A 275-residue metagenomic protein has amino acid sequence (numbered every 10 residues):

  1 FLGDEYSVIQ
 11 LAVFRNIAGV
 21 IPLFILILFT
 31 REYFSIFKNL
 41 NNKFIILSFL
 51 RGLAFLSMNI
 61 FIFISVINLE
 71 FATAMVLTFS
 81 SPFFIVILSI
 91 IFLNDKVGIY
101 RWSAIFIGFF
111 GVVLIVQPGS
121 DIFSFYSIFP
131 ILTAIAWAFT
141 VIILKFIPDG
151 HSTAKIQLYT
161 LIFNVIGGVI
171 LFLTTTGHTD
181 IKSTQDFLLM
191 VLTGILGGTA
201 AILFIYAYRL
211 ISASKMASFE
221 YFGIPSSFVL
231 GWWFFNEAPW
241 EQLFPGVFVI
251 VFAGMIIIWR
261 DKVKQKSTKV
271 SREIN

Functional and structural regions predicted by a protein language model:
F1-D4, V8-I9, L23, S120-K182 (+1 more regions): Transmembrane alpha-helical segments that form core, pore/gating elements of small-molecule transporters/exporters
E5, V13, N39-F44, V112 (+3 more regions): Juxtamembrane helix-entry segments on the extracytoplasmic side of multipass membrane proteins
F14, A74-S80, I147-F163, A201-W232: Helix-helix packing/entry segments at the starts of transmembrane helices
V20-L50, F63, I99, H151 (+3 more regions): Membrane-interface interhelical linkers
F24, G52-I60, P82-I87, V112 (+6 more regions): Hydrophobic/small/kink-forming positions within alpha-helical transmembrane segments of polytopic membrane proteins
N41-L50, V97-F109, Y126-I131, H151-F163 (+1 more regions): Cytoplasmic-side transmembrane-helix entry/capping segments in multi-pass membrane proteins
S81-S103, P225-F244: C-terminal transmembrane-helix exit sites in multi-pass transporters
Y100-Q117, Q242-D261: Hydrophobic transmembrane alpha-helices of multi-pass small-molecule transport proteins
